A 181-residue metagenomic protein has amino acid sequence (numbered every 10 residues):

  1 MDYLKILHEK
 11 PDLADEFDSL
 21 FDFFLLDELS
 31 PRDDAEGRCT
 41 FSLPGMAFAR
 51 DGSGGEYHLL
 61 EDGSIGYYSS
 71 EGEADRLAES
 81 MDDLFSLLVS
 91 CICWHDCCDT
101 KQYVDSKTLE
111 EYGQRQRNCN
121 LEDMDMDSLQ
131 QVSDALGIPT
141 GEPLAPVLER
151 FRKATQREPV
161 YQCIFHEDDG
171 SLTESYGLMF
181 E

Functional and structural regions predicted by a protein language model:
M1-G72, Q102-Y103, N118-E181: A surface-exposed partner-binding patch
Y68-K107: Compact, glycine/acidic-enriched structural inserts
Y112-Q114: Polyanion-engaging groove/track-forming segments
